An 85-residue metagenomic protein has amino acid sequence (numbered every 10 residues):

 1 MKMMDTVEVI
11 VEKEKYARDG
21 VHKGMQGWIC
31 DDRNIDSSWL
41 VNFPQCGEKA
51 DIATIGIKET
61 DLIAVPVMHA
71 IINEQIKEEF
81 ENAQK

Functional and structural regions predicted by a protein language model:
K2-I71, Q84: Basic/aromatic-rich interaction segments and small domains that mediate binding to polyanionic partners
E74-I76: Intrinsically disordered, low-complexity linker and terminal regions at domain boundaries
E78-K85: Short acidic DE-rich linear segments
